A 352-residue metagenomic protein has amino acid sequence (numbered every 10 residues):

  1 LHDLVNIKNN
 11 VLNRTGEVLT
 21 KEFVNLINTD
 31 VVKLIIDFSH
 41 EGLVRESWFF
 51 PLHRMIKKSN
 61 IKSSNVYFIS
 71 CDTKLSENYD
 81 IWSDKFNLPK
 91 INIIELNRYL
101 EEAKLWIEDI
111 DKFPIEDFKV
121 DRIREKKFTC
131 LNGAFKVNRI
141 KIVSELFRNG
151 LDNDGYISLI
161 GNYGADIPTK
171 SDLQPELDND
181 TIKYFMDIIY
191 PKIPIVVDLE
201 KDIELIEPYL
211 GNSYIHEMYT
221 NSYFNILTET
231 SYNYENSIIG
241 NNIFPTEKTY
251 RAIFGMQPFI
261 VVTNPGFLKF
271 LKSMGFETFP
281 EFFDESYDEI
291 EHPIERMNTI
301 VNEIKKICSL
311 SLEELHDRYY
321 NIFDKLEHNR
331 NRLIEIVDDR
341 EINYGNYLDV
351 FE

Functional and structural regions predicted by a protein language model:
L1-L227, N233-T246, Y250-G255, F259-E352: Pol beta-like nucleotidyltransferase catalytic core
